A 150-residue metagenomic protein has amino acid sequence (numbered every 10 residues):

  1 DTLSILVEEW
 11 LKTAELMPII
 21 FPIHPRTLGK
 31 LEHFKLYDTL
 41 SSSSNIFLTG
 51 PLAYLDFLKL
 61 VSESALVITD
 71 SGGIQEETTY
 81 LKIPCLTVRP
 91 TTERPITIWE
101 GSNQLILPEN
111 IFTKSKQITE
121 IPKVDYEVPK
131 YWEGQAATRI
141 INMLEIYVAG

Functional and structural regions predicted by a protein language model:
D1-L16, T27-G150: Nucleotide-activated sugar donor-binding and catalytic core shared by glycosyltransferases and related lipid-linked
I20-I23: Short beta-strand segments
